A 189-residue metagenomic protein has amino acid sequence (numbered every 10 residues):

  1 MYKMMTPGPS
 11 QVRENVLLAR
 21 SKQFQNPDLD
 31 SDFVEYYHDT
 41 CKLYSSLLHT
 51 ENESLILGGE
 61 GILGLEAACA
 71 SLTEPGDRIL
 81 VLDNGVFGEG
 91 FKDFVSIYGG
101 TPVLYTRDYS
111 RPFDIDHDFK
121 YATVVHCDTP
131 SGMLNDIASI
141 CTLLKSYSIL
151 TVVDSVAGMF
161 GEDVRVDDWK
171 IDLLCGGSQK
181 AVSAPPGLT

Functional and structural regions predicted by a protein language model:
M1-D30: N-terminal "arm"/small-domain region of PLP-dependent enzymes with the aminotransferase-like
T6, I56, L63-T189: Conserved PLP-enzyme active-site core in the AAT-like
E14-L18, D39-K42, G64, L150-V156: A broad, low-specificity signal for short, low-complexity segments enriched in glycine/proline and polar/charged
N15, K22, D32-D39, L43 (+1 more regions): Unusually extended, aromatic-enriched hydrophobic runs near protein termini
R20-A67, V86, G90-F94: Conserved N-terminal alpha-helix of the aminotransferase class I/II PLP-enzyme fold
